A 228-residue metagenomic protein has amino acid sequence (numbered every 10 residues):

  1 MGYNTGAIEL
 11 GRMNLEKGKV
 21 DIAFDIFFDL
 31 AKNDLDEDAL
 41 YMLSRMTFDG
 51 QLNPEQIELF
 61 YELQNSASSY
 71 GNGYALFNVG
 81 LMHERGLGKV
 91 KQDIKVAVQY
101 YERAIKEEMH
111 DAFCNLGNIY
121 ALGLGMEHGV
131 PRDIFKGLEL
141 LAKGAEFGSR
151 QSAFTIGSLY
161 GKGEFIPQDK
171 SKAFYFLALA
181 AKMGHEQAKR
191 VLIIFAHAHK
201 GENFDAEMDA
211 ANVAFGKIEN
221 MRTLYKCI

Functional and structural regions predicted by a protein language model:
G2-Y3, N33-E37, D49-Q51, S69-G73 (+8 more regions): Short helix-capping/linker turns of helical repeat alpha-solenoids
E9-N14, L40-D49, L76-R85, N115-L124 (+2 more regions): Hydrophobic face of amphipathic alpha-helices that form TPR/SEL1-like repeat modules and related alpha-solenoid
D111, N115-L124, F135, E139-A142: Alpha-helical adaptor scaffolds
V191-I228: Terminal, low-structured helical/coil segments at or just beyond the last alpha-helical repeat
